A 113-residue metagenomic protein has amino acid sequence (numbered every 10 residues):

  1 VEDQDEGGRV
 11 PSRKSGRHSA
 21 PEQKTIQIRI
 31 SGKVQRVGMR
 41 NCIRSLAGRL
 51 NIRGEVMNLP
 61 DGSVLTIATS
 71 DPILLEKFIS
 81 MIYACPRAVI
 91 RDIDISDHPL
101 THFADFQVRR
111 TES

Functional and structural regions predicted by a protein language model:
E2-S113: Intrinsically disordered, low-complexity, mixed-charge
